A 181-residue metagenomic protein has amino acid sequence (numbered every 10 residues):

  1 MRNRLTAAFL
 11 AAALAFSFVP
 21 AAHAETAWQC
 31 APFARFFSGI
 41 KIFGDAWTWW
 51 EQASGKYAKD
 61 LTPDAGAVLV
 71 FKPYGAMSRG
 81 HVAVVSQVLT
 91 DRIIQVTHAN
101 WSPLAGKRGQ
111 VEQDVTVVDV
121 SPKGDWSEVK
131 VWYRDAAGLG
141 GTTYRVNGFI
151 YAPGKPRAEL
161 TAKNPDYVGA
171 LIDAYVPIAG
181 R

Functional and structural regions predicted by a protein language model:
M1-F9: Bacterial N-terminal signal peptides that target proteins for export
R2, A21-A24: Active-site-adjacent structural segments surrounding the nucleophilic cysteine of cysteine proteases and isopeptidases
L5, A53-S54, D119-S121: Solvent-exposed, flexible loop/coil residues
A8, L14-A22: C-terminal segment of classical bacterial N-terminal signal peptides
E25-L89: Secreted/periplasmic proteins that engage bacterial cell-wall peptidoglycan
D91-R181: Aromatic- and glycine-rich peptidoglycan recognition patches
